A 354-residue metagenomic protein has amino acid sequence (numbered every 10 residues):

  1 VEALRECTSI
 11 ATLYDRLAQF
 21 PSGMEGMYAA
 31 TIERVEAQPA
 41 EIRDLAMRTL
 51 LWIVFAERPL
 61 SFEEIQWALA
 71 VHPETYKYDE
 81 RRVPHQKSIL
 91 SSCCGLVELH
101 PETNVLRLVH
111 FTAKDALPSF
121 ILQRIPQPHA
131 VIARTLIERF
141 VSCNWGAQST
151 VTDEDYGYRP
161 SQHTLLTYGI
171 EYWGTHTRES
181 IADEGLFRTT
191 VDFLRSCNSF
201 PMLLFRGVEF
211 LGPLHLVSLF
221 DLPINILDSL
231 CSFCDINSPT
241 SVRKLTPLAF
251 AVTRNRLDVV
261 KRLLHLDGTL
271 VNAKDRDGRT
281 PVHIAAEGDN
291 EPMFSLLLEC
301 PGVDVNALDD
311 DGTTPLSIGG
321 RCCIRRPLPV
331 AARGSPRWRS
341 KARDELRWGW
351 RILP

Functional and structural regions predicted by a protein language model:
V1-P239, R243-R262: Leucine/isoleucine-rich amphipathic helices and adjacent mixed helix/strand linkers that form non-membrane
G207-L214, P239-P247, K274-T280, L308-T314 (+1 more regions): Ankyrin-repeat boundary/"N-cap" motif
L216-D221, F250-R256, I284-N290, I318-I324 (+1 more regions): Ankyrin repeat A-helix N-terminal signature
L222-C231, R256-H265, N290-E299, I324-A332 (+1 more regions): Ankyrin repeat structural motif
L248, V260-L263, P281-A285, F294-L297 (+2 more regions): Hydrophobic packing within well-folded, soluble alpha/beta domains
C322-P354: N-terminal low-complexity segments that are often proline-rich with Ser/Thr-Pro
